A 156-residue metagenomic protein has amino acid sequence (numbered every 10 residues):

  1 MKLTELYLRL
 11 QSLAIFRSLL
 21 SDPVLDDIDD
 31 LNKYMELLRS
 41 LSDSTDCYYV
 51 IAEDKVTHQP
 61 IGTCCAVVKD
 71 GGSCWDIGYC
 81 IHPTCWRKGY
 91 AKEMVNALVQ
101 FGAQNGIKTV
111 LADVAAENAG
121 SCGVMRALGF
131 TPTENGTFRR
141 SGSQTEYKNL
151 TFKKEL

Functional and structural regions predicted by a protein language model:
M1-R17, A52-L156: Acyl-donor (CoA/ACP) binding surface of acyl/acetyltransferases
L8, N32-E36, S40, Q104: Polar/charged alpha-helical tracts
L10-Q11, L20, L41-D43: Hydrophobic residues in alpha-helical segments
I15-L37: Conserved GNAT-fold acetyl-CoA-binding loop/helix
L19-V24, T45-E53: A short, aromatic/hydrophobic, helix- or strand-capping loop or linear motif that either lines the entrance/gate
L38-I51, G62: A short helix-loop-beta-strand connector motif used in the catalytic cores of GNAT acetyltransferases and, in some
